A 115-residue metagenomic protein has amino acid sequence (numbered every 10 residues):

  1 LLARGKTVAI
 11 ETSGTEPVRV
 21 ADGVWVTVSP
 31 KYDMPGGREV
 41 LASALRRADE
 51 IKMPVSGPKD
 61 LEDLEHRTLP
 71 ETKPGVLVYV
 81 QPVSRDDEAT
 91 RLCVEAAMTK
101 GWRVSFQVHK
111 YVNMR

Functional and structural regions predicted by a protein language model:
L1-R115: Conserved AdoMet/S-adenosylmethionine-binding subsite of the radical SAM
